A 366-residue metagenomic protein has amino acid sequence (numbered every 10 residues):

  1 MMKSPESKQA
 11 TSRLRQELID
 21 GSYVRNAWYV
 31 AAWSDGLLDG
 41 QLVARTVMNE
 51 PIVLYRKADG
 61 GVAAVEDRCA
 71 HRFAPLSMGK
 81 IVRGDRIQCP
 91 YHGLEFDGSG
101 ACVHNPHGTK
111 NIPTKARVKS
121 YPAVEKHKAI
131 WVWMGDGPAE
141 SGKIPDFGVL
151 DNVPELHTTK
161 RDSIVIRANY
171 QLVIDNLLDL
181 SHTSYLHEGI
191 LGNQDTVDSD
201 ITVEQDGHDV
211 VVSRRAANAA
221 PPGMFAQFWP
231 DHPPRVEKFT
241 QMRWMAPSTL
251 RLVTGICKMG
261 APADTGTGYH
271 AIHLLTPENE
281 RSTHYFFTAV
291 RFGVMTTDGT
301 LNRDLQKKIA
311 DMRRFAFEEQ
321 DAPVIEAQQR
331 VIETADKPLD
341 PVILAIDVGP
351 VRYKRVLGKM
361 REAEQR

Functional and structural regions predicted by a protein language model:
M2-S12, Q16-D20, V30-T158: Rieske [2Fe-2S] iron-sulfur-binding domain
G61, P138, G142-R366: C-terminal catalytic domain of Rieske-type non-heme iron oxygenases
